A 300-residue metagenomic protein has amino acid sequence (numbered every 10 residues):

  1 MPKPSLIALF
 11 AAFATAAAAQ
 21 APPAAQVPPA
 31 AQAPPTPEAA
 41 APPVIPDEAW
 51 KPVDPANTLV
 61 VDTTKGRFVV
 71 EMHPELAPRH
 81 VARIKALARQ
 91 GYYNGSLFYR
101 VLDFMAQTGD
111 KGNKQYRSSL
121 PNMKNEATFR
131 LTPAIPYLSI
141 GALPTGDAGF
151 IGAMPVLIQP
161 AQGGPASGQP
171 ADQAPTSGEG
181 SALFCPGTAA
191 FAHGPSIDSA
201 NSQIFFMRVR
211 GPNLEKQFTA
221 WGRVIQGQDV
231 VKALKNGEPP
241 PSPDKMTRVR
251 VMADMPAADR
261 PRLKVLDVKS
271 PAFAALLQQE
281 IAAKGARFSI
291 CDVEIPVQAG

Functional and structural regions predicted by a protein language model:
M1-P4: Positively charged n-region of N-terminal signal peptides that target proteins for export
I7-A16: Bacterial N-terminal signal peptides
Q20-G300: Cyclophilin-like peptidyl-prolyl cis-trans isomerases
